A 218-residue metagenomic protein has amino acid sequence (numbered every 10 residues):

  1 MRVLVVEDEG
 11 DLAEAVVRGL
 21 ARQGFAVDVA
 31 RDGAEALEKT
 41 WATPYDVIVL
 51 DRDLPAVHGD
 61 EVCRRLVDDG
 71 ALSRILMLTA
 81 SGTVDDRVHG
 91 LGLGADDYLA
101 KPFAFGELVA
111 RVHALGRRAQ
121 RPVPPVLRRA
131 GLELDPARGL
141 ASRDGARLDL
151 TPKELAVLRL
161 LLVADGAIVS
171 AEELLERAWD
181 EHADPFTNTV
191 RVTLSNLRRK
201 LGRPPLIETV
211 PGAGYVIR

Functional and structural regions predicted by a protein language model:
M1-A119, V123: N-terminal/domain-start alpha-helical segments
Y45, A71, R117-Q120, G166 (+3 more regions): Generic structural signal for secondary-structure transition and capping sites
A119-R138: CheY-like receiver
L140, G145-T193, R199-P205, P211-A213: Positively charged, aromatic-enriched patches within helix-turn-helix-type DNA-binding elements, predominantly
G214-R218: Minor-groove-contacting beta-hairpin "wing" of winged helix-turn-helix DNA-binding domains
